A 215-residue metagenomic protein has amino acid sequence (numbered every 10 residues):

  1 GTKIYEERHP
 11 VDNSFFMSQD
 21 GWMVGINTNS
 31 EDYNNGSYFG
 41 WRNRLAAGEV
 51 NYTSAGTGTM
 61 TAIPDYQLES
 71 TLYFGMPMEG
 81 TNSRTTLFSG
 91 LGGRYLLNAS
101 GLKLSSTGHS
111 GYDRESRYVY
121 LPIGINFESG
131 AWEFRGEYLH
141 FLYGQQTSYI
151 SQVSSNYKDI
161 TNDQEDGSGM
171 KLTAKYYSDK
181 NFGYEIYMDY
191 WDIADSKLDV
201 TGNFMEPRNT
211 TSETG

Functional and structural regions predicted by a protein language model:
G1-A55: Short glycine/proline- and aromatic-enriched beta-strand/turn motifs that initiate or cap beta-hairpins
T2-E6, N43-N51, M76, L91-A99 (+3 more regions): Transmembrane beta-strands of outer-membrane beta-barrel pores
E6-S18, N51-P64, L102-R114, S148-E165 (+1 more regions): Extracellular loop and loop/strand-boundary signature of outer-membrane beta-barrel proteins
S18-I26, S37, A47, A62-S70 (+5 more regions): Residues that define the transmembrane beta-barrel architecture of outer-membrane proteins
V24-D32, S70-M78, L91-G93, I123-S129 (+3 more regions): Residues on the lipid-exposed face of transmembrane beta-strands in outer-membrane beta-barrel proteins
Y33-W41, T81-S89, G130-W132, M170 (+1 more regions): Outer-envelope beta-barrel architecture signal
T86-F88, G92-T161: Detector for outer-membrane/organellar transmembrane beta-barrel domains, recognizing the amphipathic beta-strand
E133-F141, K158-G215: Predominantly the C-terminal beta-signal and adjacent terminal strand-loop region of outer-membrane beta-barrel
